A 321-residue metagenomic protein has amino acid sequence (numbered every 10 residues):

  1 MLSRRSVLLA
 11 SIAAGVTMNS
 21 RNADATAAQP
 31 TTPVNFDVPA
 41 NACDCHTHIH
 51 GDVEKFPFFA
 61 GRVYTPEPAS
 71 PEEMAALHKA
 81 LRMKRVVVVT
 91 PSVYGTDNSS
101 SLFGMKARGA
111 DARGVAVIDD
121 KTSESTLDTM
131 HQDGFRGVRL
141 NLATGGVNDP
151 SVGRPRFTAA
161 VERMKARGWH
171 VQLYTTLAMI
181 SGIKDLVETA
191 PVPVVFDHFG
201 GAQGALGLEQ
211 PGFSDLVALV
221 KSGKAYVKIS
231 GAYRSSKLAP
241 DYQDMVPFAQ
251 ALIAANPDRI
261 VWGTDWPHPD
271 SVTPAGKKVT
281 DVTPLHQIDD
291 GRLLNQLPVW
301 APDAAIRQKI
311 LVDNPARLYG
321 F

Functional and structural regions predicted by a protein language model:
M1-A13: N-terminal secretory signal peptides and thylakoid transit peptides that target proteins across membranes
L8, T26-T96, T280: An N-terminally biased module of ancient metal coordination in phosphate/nucleic-acid-related enzymes
T17-N22: C-terminal segment of classical bacterial N-terminal signal peptides
T26-P33, E209-F321: H/E-rich (His + Asp/Glu) clusters that bind or coordinate divalent metals
C43-T47, V86-V88, G114-A116, V138-L140 (+4 more regions): Hydrophobic faces of well-ordered beta-strands that scaffold small-molecule active sites in alpha/beta enzyme cores
F59-Y64, V89, G137-V152, T280-T283: Glycine-rich phosphate-binding "P-loop"
S70-E73, D97, T122-S125, I180-S181 (+1 more regions): Alpha-helical scaffolding within the catalytic cores of extracellular/periplasmic polymer-degrading hydrolases
Y94-A178, D185-E188, K221, Y226-A239: Active-site gating/metal-coordination segments in enzymes
